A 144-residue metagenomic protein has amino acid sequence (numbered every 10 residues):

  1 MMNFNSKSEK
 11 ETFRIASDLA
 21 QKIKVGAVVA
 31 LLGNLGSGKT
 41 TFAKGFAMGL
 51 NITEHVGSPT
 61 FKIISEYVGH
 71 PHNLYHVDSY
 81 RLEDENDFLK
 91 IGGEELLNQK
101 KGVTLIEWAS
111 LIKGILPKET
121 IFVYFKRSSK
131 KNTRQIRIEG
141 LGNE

Functional and structural regions predicted by a protein language model:
M1-D18: N-terminal pre-Walker A segment at the start of P-loop NTPase domains
M2, M48, D84-N86, E94-E144: Short phosphate-coordinating micro-motif centered on Lys-Gly-acidic
L19-G26: Phosphate-binding P-loop
V29-L31: Hydrophobic anchor at the beta1->P-loop junction of P-loop NTPases
G36: Walker A (P-loop) phosphate-binding loop of P-loop NTPases
K39: Conserved lysine of the Walker
I52-Y67: Short beta-strand-centered segment that lines the nucleotide-binding/catalytic pocket of NTP-utilizing
